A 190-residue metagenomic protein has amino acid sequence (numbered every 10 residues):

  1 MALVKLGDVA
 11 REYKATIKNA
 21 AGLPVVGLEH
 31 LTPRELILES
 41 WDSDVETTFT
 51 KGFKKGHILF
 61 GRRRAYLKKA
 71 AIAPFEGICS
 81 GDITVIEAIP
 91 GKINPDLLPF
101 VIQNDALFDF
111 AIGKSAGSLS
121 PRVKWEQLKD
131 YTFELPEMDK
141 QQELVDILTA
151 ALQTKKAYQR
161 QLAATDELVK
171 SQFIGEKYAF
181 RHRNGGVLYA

Functional and structural regions predicted by a protein language model:
M1-I17, D130-T149, Q153-A190: Non-catalytic DNA-recognition/assembly elements of restriction-modification systems
G7-K55, A190: Sequence-specific dsDNA recognition surfaces
V25, F60, R122: Short aromatic/basic micro-patch
T50, I58-Q103: A short beta-sheet element
R63, G77-T84, A116-D139: A short glycine-rich beta-alpha junction/loop motif
